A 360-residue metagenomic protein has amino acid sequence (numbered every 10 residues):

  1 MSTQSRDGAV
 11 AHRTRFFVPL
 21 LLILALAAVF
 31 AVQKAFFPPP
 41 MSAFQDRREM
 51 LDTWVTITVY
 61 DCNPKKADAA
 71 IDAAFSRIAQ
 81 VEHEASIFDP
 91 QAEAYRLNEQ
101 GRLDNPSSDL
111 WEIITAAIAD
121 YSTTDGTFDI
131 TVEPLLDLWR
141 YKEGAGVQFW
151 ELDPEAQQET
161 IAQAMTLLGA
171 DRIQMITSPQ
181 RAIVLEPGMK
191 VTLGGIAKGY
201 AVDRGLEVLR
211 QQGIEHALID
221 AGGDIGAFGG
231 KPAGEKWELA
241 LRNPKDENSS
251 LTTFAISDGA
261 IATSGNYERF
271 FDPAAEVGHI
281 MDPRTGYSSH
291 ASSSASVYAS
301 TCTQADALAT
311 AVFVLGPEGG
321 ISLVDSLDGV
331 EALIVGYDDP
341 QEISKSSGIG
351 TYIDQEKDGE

Functional and structural regions predicted by a protein language model:
S2-E360: Mature catalytic core of soluble alpha/beta enzymes
